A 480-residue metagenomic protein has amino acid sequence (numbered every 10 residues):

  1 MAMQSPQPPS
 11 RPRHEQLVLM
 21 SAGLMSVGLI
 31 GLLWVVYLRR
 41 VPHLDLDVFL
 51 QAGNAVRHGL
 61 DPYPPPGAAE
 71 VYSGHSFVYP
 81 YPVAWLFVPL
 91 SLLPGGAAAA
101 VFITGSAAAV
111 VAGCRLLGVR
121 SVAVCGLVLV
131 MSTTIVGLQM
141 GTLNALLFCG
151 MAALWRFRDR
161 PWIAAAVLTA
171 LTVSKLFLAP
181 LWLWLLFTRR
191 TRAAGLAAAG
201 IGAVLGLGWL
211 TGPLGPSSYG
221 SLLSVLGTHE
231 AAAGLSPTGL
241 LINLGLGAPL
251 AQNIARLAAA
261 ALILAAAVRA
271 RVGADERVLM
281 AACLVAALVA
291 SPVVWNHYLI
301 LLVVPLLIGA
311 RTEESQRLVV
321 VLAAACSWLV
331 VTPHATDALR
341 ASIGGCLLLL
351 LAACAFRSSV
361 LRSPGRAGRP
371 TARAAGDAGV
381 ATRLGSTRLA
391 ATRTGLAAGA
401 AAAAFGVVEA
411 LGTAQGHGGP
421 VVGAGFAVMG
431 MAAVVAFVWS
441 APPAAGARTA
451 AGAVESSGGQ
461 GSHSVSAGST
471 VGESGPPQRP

Functional and structural regions predicted by a protein language model:
M1, S73, V285, Y298 (+4 more regions): Residue-level detector of alpha-helical transmembrane segments in integral membrane proteins
A2-A164, T188-V303, L307-E314, V330-T332 (+3 more regions): Primarily membrane-embedded glycan-assembly and transfer machineries that use lipid-linked glycans
T134, I163-A165, G399, G468-V471: Residue-level detector of transmembrane insertion/anchoring sites
R156, P161-T188: Voltage-sensor/pore transmembrane module of 6-TM cation channels
T312-E455, G475-P480: Aromatic-enriched
S456-P480: Long, low-complexity, intrinsically disordered segments
